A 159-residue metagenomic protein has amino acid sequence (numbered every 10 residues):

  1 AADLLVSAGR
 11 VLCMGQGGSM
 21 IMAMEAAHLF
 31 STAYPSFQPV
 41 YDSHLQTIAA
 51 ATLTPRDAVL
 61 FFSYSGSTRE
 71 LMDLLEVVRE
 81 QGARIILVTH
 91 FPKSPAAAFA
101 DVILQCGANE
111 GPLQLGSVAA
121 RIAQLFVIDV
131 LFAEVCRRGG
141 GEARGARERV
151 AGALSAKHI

Functional and structural regions predicted by a protein language model:
V6-F126, F132-R138: Glycine-rich phosphate-binding loops that contact phosphosugars or nucleotide phosphates
G141-I159: A short, charged, Gly/Pro-tolerant segment at domain boundaries
